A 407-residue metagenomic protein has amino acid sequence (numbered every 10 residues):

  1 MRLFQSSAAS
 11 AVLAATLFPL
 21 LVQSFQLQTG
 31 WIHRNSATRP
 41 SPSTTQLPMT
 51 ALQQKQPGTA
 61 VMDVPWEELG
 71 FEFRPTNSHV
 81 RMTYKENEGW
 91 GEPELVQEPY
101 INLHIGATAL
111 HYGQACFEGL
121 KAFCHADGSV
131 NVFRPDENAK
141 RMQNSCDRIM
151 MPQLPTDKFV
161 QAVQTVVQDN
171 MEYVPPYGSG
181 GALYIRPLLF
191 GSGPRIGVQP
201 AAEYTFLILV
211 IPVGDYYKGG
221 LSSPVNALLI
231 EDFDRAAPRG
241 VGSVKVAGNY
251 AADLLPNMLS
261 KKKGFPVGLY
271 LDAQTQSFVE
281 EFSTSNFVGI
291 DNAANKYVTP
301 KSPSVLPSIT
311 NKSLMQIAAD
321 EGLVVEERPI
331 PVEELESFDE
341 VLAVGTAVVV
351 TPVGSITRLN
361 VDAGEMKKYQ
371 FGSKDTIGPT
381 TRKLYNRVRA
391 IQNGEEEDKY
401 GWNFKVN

Functional and structural regions predicted by a protein language model:
M1-W31: N-terminal chloroplast transit peptides
T29-K85, G89, G106: N-terminal organelle-targeting presequences
A51-V64, E72-T76, V132, G214 (+1 more regions): Conserved catalytic-core subdomain
M82-G91, F123-G128, P135, S192 (+4 more regions): Short acidic-glycine loop/turn motifs at beta-strand connectors
L103-K121, A347-T351: Conserved phosphate/anionic-ligand binding catalytic regions in large, soluble enzymes, centered on
P135-N138, Q143-K263, T380-R387: Extended Lys/Arg-rich, glycine-bearing segments that form polyanion-binding/interaction patches within enzyme domains
T156-D157, Y173-A182, G268-L271, G322-P331: Flexible, glycine/charged-enriched surface loops at secondary-structure junctions
